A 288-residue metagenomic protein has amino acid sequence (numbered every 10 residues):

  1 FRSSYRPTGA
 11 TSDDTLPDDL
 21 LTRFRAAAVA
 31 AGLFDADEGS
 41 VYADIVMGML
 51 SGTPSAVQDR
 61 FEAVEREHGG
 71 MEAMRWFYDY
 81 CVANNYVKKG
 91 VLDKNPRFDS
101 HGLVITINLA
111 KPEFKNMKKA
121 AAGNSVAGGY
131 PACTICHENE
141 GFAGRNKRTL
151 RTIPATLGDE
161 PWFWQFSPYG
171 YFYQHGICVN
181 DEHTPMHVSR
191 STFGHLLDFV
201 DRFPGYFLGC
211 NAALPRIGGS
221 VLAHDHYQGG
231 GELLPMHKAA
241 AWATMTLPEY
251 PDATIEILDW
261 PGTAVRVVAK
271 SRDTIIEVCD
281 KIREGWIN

Functional and structural regions predicted by a protein language model:
F1-M186, D259-P261, I276-C279, G285-N288: Active-site microenvironments that recognize anionic phosphate/pyrophosphate groups
T8-T11, Y171-Y173, G205, S220-L222 (+1 more regions): Coil-to-beta-strand transition motifs
T149-R151, D181-L208: Helical scaffold of the NTase/Pol beta-like nucleotidyltransferase catalytic core
W162-S167, T192, L196-V200, T246-A253: Structured alpha-helical segments in the cores of large, soluble enzyme domains
W164, L208, D225-Y227: Hydrophobic faces of well-ordered beta-strands that scaffold small-molecule active sites in alpha/beta enzyme cores
Q174-H175, N180, G218-L234: Histidine-centered divalent-metal-coordination microenvironment in nucleic-acid enzymes
H187, G205-L208, L214-S220, G231-N288: Conserved His + Asp/Glu catalytic blocks
L197, H226, D280-R283: Generic solvent-exposed, charged/amphipathic alpha-helical segments that serve as macromolecular interface scaffolds
